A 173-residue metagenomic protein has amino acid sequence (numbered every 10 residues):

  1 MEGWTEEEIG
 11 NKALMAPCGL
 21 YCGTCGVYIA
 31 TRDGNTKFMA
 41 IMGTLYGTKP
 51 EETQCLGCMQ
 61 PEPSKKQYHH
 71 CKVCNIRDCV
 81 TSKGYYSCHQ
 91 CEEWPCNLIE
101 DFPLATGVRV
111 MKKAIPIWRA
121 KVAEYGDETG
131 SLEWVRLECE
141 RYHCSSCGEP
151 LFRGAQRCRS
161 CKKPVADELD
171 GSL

Functional and structural regions predicted by a protein language model:
E2, G148, G154, S160 (+1 more regions): Secretory/periplasmic and organellar redox-cofactor proteins
E2-H89, E93-G126: Hydrophobic scaffolds flanking metal-cofactor catalytic centers in soluble metalloenzymes
C55, C88, C144-C147, C158-C161: Short cysteine-rich clusters marking metal-coordination/redox-active sites
V80-Y86, L151-R157, L173: Short linker/helix segments within small regulatory modules
C96, K162-G171: Short Cys/His-rich micro-motifs in 6-15 aa windows
E100-A105, R136-C139, L169-G171: Short secondary-structure transition/capping segments
T129-R153: Short flanking/linker segments adjacent to small metal-binding domains or redox-active Cys/His motifs
